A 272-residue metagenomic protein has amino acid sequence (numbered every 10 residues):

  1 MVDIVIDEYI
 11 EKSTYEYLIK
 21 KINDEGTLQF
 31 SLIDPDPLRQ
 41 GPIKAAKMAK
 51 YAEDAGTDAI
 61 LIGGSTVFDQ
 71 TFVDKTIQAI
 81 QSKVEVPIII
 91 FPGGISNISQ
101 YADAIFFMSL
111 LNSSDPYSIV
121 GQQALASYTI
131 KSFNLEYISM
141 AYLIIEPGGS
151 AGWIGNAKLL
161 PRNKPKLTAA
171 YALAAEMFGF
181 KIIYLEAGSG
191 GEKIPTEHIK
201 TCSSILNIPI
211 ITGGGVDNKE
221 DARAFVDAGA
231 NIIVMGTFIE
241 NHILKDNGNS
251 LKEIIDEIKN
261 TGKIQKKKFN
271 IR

Functional and structural regions predicted by a protein language model:
M1-D34, Y128-S139, I271-R272: N-terminal amphipathic alpha-helix/helix-capping segment at the start of soluble metabolic enzymes
T27-A45, P92-I95, I144-T168, T212 (+1 more regions): Active-site mouth loops of central-metabolism enzymes
Q29-D34, I60-I62, I88-I90, I105-F107 (+4 more regions): Hydrophobic faces of well-ordered beta-strands that scaffold small-molecule active sites in alpha/beta enzyme cores
L61-T66, A104, M108-I119, A187-S189 (+2 more regions): Glycine-rich phosphate-binding active-site loops on the catalytic face of alpha/beta enzymes
G63, S150-I199, E240-H242, D246 (+1 more regions): Glycine/Thr-rich beta-alpha phosphate-binding loop at enzyme active sites
I77-Q78, T237-I271: C-terminal helical cap(s) of enzyme catalytic domains, especially alpha/beta-barrels
I90, G94-F107, S204, I208-M235: Catalytic cores of alpha/beta
N97-F178, N270-I271: Conserved anion-binding
